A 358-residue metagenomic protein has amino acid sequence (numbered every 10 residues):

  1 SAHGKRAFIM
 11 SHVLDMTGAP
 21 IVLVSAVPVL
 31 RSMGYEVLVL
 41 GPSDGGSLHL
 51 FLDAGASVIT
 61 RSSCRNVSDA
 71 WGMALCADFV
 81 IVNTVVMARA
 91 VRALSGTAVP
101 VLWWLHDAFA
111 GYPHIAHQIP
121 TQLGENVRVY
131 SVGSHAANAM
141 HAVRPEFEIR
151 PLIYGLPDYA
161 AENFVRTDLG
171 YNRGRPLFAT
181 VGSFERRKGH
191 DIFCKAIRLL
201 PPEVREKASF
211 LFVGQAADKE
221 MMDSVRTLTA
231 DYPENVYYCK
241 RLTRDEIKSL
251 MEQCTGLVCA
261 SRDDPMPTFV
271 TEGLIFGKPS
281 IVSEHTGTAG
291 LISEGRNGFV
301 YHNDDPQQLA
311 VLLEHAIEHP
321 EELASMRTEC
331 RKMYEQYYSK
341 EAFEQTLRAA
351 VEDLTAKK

Functional and structural regions predicted by a protein language model:
R6-M10, N172-K188, C194-I197, L211: Conserved donor-binding/catalytic core segment of Leloir-type glycosyltransferases
L40, P279-V282: Short hydrophobic beta-strand element within catalytic cores of glycosyltransferases and related nucleotide-activated
G46-A54, L211-E234, E246: Short, structured helix-loop element that forms part of the nucleotide-activated donor/catalytic region
A74, R241-L242, S249-C254: Short alpha-helical donor nucleotide-sugar binding micro-motif in glycosyltransferases
E125-P151, L156, A160: A short, active-site helix/loop in glycosyltransferases that binds the activated sugar's phosphate group
R262: Aromatic "clamp/platform" in nucleotide-sugar-dependent glycosyltransferases that forms part of the donor/acceptor
E294-G295, F299-P306, H315-P320: Conserved acidic donor-binding segment of nucleotide-sugar-dependent glycosyltransferases
Q308, H315, E322-Y337: A short, well-ordered alpha-helix in the C-terminal region of glycosyltransferases
